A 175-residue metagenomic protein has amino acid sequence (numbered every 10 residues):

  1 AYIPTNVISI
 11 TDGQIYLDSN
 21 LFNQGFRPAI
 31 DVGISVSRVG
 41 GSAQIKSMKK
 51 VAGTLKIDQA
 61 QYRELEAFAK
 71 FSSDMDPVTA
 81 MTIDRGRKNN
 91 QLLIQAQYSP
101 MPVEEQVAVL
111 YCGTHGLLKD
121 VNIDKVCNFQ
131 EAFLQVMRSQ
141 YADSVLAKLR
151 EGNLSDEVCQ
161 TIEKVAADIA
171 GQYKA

Functional and structural regions predicted by a protein language model:
A1-A175: Conserved catalytic/coupling modules of large nucleotide/cofactor-utilizing molecular machines
